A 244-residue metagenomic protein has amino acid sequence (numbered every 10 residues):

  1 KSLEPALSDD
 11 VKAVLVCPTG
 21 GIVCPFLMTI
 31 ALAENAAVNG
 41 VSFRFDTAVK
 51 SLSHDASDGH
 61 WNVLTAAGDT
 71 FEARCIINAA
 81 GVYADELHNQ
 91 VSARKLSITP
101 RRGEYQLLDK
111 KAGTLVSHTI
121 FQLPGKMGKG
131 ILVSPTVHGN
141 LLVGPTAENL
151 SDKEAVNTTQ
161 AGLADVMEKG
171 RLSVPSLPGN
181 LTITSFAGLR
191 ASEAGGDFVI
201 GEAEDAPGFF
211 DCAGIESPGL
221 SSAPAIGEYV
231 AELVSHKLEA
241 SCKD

Functional and structural regions predicted by a protein language model:
K1-F45, K50-G59, L64, P178 (+2 more regions): Flavin (FAD/FMN) cofactor-binding and adjacent substrate-gating region of FAD-dependent oxidoreductase domains
A13-V14, C75, N140-L141, G208-F210: Structural motif
G21-C24, T70-E72, P218-L220: Short, surface-exposed beta-strand/loop "edge" segments at domain boundaries and coil↔beta transitions
A31, G128, V137-H138, N149 (+1 more regions): C-terminal catalytic lobe of FAD-dependent flavoproteins
R44, I77, F210-C212: Hydrophobic/aromatic beta-strand patches that form the interior of the parallel beta-sheet core in alpha/beta enzyme
L52-A161, E168, V174-L177: Flavin-dependent oxidoreductases
